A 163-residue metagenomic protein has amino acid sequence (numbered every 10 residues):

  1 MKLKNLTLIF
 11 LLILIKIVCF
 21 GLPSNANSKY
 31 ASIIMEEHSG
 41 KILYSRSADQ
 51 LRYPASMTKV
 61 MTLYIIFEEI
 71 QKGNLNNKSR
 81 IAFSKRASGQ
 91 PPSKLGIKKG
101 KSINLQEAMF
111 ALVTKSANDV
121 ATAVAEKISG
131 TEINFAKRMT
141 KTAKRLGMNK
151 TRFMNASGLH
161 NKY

Functional and structural regions predicted by a protein language model:
M1-F10: Bacterial N-terminal signal peptides that target proteins for export
I9-C19: Bacterial N-terminal signal peptides
G21-Y163: Active-site-adjacent loops and short helices of periplasmic peptidoglycan-processing enzymes
